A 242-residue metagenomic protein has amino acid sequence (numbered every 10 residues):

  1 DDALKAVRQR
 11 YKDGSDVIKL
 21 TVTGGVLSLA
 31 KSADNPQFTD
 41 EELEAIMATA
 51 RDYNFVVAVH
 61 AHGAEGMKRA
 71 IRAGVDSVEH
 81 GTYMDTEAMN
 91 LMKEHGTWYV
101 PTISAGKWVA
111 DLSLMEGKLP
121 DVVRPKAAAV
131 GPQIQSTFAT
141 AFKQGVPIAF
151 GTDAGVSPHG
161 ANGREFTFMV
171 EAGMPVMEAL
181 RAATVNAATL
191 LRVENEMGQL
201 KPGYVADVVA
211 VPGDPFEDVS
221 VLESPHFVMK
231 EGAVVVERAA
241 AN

Functional and structural regions predicted by a protein language model:
D2-Y99, S113-E116, A127-I148: Histidine/acidic residue-rich metal-binding segments in metalloenzymes
D52-V56, L119-V122, V130-P215: His/Asp/Glu-enriched, well-ordered alpha-helical/loop segment that forms or immediately abuts the divalent-metal
H95, G106-P120, T167: Hydrolase active-site cap/lid region
I103-G106, A154-V156: Short glycine-enriched loops at secondary-structure junctions
V228: Short aromatic-centered micro-motifs
A240-A241: Residue-level structural signal for beta-strand termini and adjacent loop
